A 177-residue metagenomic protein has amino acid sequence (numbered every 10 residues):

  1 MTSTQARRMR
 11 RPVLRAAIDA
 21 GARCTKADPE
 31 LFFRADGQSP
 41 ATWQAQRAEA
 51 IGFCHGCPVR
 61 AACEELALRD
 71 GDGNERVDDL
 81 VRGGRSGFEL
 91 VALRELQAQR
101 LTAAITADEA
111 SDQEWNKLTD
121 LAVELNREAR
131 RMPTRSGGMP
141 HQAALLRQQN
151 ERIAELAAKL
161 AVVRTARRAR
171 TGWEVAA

Functional and structural regions predicted by a protein language model:
M1-L14: Polybasic, low-complexity association/targeting segments
R11-P58, E64, L68-E75, G87: Immediate flanking context of iron-sulfur cluster ligation sites
A45-A48, E65-A122: Polybasic, low-complexity binding patches
P58, D79-L80, R168: Compositionally biased, low-complexity repeat tracts
L93-E174: Short flanking/linker segments adjacent to small metal-binding domains or redox-active Cys/His motifs
